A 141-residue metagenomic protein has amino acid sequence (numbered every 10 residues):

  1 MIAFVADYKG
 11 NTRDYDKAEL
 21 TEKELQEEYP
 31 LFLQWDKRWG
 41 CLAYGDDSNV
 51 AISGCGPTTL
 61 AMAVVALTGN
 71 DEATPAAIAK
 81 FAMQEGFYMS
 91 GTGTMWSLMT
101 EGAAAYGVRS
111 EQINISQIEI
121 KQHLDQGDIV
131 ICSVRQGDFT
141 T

Functional and structural regions predicted by a protein language model:
M1-F87: Active-site-adjacent structural segments surrounding the nucleophilic cysteine of cysteine proteases and isopeptidases
V65, G69-T141: Conserved active-site-adjacent core of cysteine acyl-enzyme catalytic domains
